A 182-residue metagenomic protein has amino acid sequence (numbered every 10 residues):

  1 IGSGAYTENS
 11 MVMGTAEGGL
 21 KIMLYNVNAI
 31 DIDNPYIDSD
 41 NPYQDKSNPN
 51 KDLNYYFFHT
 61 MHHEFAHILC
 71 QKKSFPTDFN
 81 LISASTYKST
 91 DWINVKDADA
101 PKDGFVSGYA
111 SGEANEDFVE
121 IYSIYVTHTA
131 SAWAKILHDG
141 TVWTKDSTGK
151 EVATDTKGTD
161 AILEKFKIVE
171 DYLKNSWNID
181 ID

Functional and structural regions predicted by a protein language model:
S3-N9, M13-D182: Active-site-flanking segments in enzyme catalytic domains
